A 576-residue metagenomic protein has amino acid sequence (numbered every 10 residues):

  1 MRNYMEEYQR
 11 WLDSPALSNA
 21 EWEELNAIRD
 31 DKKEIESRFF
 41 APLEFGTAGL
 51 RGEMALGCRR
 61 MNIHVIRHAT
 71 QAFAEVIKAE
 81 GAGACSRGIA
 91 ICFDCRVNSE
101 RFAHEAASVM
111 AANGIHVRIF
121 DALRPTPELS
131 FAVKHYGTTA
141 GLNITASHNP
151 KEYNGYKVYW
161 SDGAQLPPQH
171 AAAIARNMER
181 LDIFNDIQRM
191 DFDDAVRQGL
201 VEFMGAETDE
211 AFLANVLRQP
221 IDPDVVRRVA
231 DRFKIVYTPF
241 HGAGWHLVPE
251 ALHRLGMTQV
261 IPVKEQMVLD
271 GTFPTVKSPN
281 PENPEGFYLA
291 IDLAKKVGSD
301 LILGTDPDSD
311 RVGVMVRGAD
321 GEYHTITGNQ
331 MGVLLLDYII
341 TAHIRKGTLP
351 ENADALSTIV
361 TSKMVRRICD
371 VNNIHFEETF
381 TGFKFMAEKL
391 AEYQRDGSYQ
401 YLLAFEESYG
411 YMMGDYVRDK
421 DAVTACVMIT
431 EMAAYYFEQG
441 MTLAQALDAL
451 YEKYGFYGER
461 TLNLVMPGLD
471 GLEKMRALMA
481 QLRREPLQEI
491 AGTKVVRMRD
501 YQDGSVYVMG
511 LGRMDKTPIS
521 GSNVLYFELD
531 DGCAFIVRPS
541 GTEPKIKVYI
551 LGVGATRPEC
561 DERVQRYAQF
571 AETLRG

Functional and structural regions predicted by a protein language model:
Y8-A106, A195-V196, V201-I235, A243: An N-terminal, well-structured beta->alpha segment
E34-L43, N154-G286, D292-A294: Gly/Ser/Thr-enriched, mixed-charge loops and adjacent short helices that form phosphate/oxyanion-binding elements
F39-R59, A146-N149, P239-A251, P307 (+3 more regions): Conserved phosphate/anionic-ligand binding catalytic regions in large, soluble enzymes, centered on
A90-Y153, G256-G313: N-terminal small/polar loop signature for handling phosphorylated ligands or for N-terminal nucleophile
F102-M110, Y153-W160, D310-Q330, V365: Short Gly/Thr/Asp-enriched flexible loops that form oxyanion-binding sites at enzyme active sites
Y159-R189, N329-N352, S357-R366, A422 (+1 more regions): Glycine-rich phosphate-binding loop plus the immediately following alpha-helix
K295, S299-L301, E322-H324, A342-R538 (+3 more regions): Phosphate-binding and adjacent anionic-ligand microenvironments
